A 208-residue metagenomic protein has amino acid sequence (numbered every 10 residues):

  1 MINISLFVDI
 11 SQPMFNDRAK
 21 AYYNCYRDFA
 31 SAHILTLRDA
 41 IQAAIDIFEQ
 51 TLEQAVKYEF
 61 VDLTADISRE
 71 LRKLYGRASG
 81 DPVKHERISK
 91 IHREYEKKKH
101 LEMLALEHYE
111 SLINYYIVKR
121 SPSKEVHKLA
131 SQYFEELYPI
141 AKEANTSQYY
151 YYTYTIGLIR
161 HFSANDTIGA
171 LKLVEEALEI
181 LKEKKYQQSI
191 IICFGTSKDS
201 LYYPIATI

Functional and structural regions predicted by a protein language model:
M1-S131, A144: Flexible inter-repeat linkers and adjacent short helices within tandem amphipathic alpha-helical repeat scaffolds
Y23, E59, L63, Y149 (+1 more regions): Structural signature of alpha-solenoid helical repeat junctions
Y26-D28, Y149-L158, S197-S200: Glycine-rich, often proline-containing surface loops adjacent to acidic residues and nearby aromatics that form
I34-L35, Q54, R72-L74, Y115 (+2 more regions): Residue-level signature for tetratricopeptide repeat
Q50, K90-I91, E136, E176 (+1 more regions): The canonical alpha-helical register within tetratricopeptide repeats
R77-G80, I88-E94, L137-S163: N-terminal low-complexity or simple alpha-helical regulatory segments that function as activation/interaction modules
H161-I208: Extended non-membrane alpha-helical scaffolds
